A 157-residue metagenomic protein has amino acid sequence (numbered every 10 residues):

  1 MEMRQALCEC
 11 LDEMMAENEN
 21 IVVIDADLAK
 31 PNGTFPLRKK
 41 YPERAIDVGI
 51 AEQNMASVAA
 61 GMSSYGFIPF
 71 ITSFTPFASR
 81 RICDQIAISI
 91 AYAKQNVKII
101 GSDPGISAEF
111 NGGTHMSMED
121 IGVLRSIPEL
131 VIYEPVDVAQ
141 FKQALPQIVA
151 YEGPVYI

Functional and structural regions predicted by a protein language model:
M1-Y156: Thiamine diphosphate
